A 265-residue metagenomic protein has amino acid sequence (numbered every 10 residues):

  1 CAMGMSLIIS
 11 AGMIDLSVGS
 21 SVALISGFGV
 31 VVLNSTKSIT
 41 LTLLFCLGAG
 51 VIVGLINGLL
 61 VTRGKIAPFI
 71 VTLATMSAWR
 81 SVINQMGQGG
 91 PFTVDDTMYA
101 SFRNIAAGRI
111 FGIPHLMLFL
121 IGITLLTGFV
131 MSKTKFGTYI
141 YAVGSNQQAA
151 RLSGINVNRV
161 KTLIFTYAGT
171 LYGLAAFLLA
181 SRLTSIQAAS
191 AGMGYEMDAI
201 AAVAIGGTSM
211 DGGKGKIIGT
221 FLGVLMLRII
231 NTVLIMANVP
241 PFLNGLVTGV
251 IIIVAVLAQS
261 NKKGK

Functional and structural regions predicted by a protein language model:
C1-G4, S20, L24, G48 (+5 more regions): Hydrophobic alpha-helical segments embedded in the membrane of multi-pass proteins
C1-S35, L60-I66, V203, G207-I217 (+2 more regions): Single transmembrane alpha-helix segments in multi-pass membrane proteins
G4-S6, S77-S81, F119-V130, F165-A176 (+3 more regions): Hydrophobic core segments of alpha-helical transmembrane domains in multi-pass membrane transport and ion-translocation
T36-M76, L222-G223: Alpha-helical transmembrane segments within multi-pass membrane transporters and channels
P68-T134, V160-L163, R182-G192: Transmembrane helix-bundle core of multi-pass membrane transporters and related energy-transducing complexes
L125, S145, L152-R159, I230-K265: Cytosolic-side transmembrane-helix boundaries in multi-pass membrane proteins
L125-T166: Membrane-helix/interface signature in polytopic inner-membrane proteins
T166, Y172, L183, Q187-G249: Transmembrane alpha-helical segments in multi-pass inner-membrane proteins
